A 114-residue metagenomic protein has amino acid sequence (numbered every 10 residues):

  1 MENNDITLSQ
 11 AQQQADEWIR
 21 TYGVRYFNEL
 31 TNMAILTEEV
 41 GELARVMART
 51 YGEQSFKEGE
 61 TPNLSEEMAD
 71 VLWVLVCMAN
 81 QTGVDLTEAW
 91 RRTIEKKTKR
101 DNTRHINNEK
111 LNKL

Functional and structural regions predicted by a protein language model:
M1-M68, L72-L114: Flexible "arm" and connector segments at domain edges
